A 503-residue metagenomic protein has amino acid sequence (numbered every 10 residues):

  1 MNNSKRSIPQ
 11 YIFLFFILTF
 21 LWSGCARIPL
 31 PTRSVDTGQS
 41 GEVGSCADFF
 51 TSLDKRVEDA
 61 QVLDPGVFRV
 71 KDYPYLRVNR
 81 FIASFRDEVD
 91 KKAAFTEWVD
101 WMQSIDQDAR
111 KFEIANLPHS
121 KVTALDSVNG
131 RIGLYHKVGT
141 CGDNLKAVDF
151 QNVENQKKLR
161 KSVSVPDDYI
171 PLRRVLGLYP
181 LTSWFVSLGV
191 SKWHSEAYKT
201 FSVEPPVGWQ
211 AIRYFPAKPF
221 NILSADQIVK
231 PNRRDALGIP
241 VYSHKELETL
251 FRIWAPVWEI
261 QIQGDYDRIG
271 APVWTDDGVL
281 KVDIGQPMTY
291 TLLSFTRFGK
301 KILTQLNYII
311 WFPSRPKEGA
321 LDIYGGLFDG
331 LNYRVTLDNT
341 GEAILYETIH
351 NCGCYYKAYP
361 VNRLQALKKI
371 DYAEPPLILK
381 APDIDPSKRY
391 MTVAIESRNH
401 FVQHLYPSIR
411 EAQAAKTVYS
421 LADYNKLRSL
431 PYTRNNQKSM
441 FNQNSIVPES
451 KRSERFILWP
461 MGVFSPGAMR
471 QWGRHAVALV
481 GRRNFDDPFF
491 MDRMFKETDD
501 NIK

Functional and structural regions predicted by a protein language model:
N2-I12: Bacterial N-terminal signal peptides that target proteins for export
S7, R27-P29, W254, D486: Selective for proline/serine-rich intrinsically disordered segments in cytosolic/nuclear regulatory regions
I12-T19: Sec-dependent N-terminal signal peptides
T19, V257-W258, R315: Short secondary-structure junctions and interdomain/linker hinges
W22-G24: C-terminal motif of bacterial Sec signal peptides marking the signal peptidase cleavage site
P29-D226, L327-D329, T340-K503: Domain-length functional cores that host ligand/cofactor binding and catalytic or interaction surfaces in mature
A211-I284: Charged, compositionally biased non-catalytic regions
R268-Y346: Short N-terminal edge-element motif at the start of the domain
